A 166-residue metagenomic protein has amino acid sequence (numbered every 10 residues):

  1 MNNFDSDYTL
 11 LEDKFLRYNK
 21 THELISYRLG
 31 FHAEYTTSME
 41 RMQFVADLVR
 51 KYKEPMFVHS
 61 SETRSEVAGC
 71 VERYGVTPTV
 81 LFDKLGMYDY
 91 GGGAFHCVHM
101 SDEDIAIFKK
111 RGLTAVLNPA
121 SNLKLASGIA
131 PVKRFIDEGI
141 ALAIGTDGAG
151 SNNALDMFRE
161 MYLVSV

Functional and structural regions predicted by a protein language model:
M1-C97: Metal-coordinating catalytic core of metallo-dependent amide/deamination hydrolases
N2, L125-I129, N153-L155: Short, charged, surface-exposed secondary-structure boundary motifs
L29, H59, A94, F108 (+3 more regions): Divalent metal-coordination and catalytic microenvironments
Q43, V80, I105-A106, K133: Alpha-helical segments flanking ligand/cofactor-binding loops in enzyme cores
L48-P55, M87-Y90, I107-V116, D137-L142: Glycine-enriched alpha-helix->loop->beta-strand junction motifs that scaffold or abut catalytic
E62, P119-L123, G148-G150: Short, acidic/turn-prone active-site loops that include or flank metal/cofactor- and phosphate-binding residues
K84-G91, K133-V166: His/Asp/Glu-enriched, well-ordered alpha-helical/loop segment that forms or immediately abuts the divalent-metal
G92-S101, N118-N122: Catalytic beta/alpha-barrel core
